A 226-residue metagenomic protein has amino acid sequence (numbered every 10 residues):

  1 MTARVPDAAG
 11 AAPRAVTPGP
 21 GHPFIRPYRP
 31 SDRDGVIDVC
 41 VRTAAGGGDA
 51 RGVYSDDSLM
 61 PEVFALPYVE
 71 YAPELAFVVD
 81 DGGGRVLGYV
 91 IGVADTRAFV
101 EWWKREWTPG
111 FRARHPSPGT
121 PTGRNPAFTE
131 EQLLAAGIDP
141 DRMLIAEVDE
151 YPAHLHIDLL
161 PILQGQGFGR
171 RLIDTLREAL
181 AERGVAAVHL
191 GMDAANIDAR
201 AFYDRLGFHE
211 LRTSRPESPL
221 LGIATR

Functional and structural regions predicted by a protein language model:
F24-D38: A short beta-loop-alpha structural element at the N-terminal edge of CoA-dependent acyl/N-acetyltransferase catalytic
A45-F64, K104-R112, P116: Conserved GNAT-fold acetyl-CoA-binding loop/helix
V53-A76, D81-G82: Active-site rim helix/loop that mediates acceptor-substrate recognition in acyltransferases
V78, R85-A94: Conserved beta-strand in the GNAT
T96-H156: Conserved acyl-donor/pantetheine-binding loop and adjacent beta-alpha core of acyl/acetyltransferases and related
T96-R97, H189-G191, D204-I223: Conserved catalytic-core motifs of GNAT/GCN5-like acyltransferases
I138, E150, L155, Q166 (+2 more regions): Conserved active-site alpha-helix within GNAT-family acetyltransferase domains
Y151-A153, L180-M192: Conserved GNAT acetyl-CoA-binding A-motif
